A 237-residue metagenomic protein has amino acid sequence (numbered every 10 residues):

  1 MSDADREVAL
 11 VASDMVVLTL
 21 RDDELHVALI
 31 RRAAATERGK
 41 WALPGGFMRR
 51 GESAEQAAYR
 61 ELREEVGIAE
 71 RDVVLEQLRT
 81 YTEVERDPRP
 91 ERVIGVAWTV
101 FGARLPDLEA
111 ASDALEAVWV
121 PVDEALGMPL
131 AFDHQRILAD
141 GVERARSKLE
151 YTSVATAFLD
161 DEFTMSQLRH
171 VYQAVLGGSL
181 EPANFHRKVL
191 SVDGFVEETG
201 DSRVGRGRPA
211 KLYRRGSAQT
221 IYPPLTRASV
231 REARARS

Functional and structural regions predicted by a protein language model:
S2-A42, E55: N-terminal strand-loop-strand
D3-D5, R86, G200-G205: Short proline/glycine-enriched turn/loop segments at secondary-structure junctions
A9-S13, H26, E55-Y59, R63-E109 (+3 more regions): Active-site segment of metal-dependent pyrophosphate-handling enzymes, primarily the Nudix hydrolase catalytic core
L18, F101-A103, G216: Solvent-exposed residues in well-ordered beta-strands and their adjoining turns, especially edge/terminal strands
L43-G51, A157: Short histidine-centered catalytic/ligand-binding loop motif
A97-T99, L108-A145, F158-S166, H170-V171 (+2 more regions): NUDIX/MutT-family hydrolases
H170-S179: Short helix-coil junctions and helix-kink-helix linkers
E198-S237: Long, intrinsically disordered, low-complexity Ser/Thr/Pro-rich regulatory/activation regions of nuclear proteins
